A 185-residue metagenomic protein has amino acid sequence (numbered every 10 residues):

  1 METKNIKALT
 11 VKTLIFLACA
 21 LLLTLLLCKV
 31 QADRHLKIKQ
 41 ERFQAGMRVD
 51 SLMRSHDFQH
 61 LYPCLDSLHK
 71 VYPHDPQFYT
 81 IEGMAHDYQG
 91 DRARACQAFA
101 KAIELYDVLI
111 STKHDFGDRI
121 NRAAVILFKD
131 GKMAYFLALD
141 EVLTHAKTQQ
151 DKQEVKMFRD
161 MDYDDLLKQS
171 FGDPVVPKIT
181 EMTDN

Functional and structural regions predicted by a protein language model:
Q40-S67, V71: Alpha-helical segment of the N-proximal tetratricopeptide repeat
D50, M84, A124-V125: Residue-level recognition of tetratricopeptide repeat
S55, Q89, K129-D130: Structural motif corresponding to the intra-repeat A-B loop/turn of tetratricopeptide repeats
A134-N185: Terminal, low-structured helical/coil segments at or just beyond the last alpha-helical repeat
